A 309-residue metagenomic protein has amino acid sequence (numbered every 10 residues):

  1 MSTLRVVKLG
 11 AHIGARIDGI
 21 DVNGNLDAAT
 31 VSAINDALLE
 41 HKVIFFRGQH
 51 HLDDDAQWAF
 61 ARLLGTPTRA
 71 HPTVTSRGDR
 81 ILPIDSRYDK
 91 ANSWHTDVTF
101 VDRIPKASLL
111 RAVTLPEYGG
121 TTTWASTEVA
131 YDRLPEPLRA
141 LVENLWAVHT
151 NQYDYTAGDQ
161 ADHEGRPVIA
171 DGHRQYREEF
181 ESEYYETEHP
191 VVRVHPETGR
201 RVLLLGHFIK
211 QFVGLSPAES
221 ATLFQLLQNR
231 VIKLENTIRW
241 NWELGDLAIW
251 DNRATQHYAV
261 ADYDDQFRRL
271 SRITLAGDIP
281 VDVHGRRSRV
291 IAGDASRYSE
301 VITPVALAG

Functional and structural regions predicted by a protein language model:
S2-I249, R253-G309: Fe(II)/2-oxoglutarate oxygenase catalytic core
